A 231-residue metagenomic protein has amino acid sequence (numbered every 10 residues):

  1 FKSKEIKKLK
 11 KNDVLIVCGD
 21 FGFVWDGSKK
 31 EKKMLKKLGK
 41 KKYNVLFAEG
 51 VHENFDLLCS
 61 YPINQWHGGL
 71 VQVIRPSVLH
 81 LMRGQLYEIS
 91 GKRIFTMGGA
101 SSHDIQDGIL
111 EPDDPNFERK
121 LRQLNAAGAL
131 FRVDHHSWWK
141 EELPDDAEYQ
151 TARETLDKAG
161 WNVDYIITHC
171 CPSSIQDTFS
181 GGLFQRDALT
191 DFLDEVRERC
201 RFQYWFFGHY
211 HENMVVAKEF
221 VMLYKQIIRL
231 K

Functional and structural regions predicted by a protein language model:
F1-I89, G181-G182, R186-D194, E198 (+2 more regions): Core catalytic region of metal-dependent phosphoesterases/phosphodiesterases, especially metallo-beta-lactamase-like
F21-G22, V51-N54, A100-S101, C171-S173 (+1 more regions): Catalytic metal-binding/acid-base residues of hydrolase active sites
D26-S28, D56-C59, Q106, I175-T178 (+1 more regions): Short glycine-/acidic-enriched loop or helix-start segments at secondary-structure transitions that form or flank
K30, Y61, Q65, S102 (+2 more regions): Amphipathic, positively biased hydrophobic alpha-helical segments used for protein targeting and membrane insertion
K40-L46, G50, D104-I109, Y210-Y224: A broadly tuned preference for mixed-charge, low-complexity surface segments
S60, T96, F207-H209: Generic detector of well-ordered secondary structure
P76, S90-L183: Active-site-proximal loop/helix segment associated with metal-binding centers of metalloenzymes
L143-K231: Internal alpha/beta domain cores that form substrate/cofactor-binding pockets in large enzymes and binding proteins
